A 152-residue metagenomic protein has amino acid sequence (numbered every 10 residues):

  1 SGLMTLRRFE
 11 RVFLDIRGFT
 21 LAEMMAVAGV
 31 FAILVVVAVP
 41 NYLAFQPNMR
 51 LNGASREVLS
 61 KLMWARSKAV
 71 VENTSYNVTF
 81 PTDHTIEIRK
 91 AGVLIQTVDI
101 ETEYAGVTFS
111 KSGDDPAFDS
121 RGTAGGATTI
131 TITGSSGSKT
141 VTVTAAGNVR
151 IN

Functional and structural regions predicted by a protein language model:
S1-F19, R150: N-terminal leader/signal peptides at the extreme start of proteins
R17, A22-A26, P47: Internal alpha-helical transmembrane segments of multi-pass membrane proteins, especially GPCRs
F19, E23, A32, T142-N152: An exposure/low-complexity boundary signal
M24-N41: Alpha-helical hydrophobic helix detector
P40-L43, R150: Nucleotide phosphate-binding site architecture
A44-S75: Membrane-proximal N-terminal amphipathic helix
S75-R121, G125-A127, S138-T144, R150-N152: Type IV pilin-like appendage domain
T128-G134: Short conserved beta-strand and strand-loop elements enriched in small hydrophobics with frequent Asp/Gly
